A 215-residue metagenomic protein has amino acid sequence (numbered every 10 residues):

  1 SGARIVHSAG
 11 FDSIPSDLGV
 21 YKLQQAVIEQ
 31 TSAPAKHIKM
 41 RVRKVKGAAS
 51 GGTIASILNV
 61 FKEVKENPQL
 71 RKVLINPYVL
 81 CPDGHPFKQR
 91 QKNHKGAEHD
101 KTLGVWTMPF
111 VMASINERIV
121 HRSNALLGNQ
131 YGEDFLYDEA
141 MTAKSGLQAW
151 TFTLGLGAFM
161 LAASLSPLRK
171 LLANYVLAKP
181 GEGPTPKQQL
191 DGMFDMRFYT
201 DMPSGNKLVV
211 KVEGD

Functional and structural regions predicted by a protein language model:
S1, V20: Hydrophobic/aromatic pocket-lining and membrane-interface residues
G2-G10: Rossmann-fold dehydrogenase core element
S13, Y21-D215: C-terminal catalytic/substrate-binding lobe primarily of soluble NAD(P)-dependent oxidoreductases
